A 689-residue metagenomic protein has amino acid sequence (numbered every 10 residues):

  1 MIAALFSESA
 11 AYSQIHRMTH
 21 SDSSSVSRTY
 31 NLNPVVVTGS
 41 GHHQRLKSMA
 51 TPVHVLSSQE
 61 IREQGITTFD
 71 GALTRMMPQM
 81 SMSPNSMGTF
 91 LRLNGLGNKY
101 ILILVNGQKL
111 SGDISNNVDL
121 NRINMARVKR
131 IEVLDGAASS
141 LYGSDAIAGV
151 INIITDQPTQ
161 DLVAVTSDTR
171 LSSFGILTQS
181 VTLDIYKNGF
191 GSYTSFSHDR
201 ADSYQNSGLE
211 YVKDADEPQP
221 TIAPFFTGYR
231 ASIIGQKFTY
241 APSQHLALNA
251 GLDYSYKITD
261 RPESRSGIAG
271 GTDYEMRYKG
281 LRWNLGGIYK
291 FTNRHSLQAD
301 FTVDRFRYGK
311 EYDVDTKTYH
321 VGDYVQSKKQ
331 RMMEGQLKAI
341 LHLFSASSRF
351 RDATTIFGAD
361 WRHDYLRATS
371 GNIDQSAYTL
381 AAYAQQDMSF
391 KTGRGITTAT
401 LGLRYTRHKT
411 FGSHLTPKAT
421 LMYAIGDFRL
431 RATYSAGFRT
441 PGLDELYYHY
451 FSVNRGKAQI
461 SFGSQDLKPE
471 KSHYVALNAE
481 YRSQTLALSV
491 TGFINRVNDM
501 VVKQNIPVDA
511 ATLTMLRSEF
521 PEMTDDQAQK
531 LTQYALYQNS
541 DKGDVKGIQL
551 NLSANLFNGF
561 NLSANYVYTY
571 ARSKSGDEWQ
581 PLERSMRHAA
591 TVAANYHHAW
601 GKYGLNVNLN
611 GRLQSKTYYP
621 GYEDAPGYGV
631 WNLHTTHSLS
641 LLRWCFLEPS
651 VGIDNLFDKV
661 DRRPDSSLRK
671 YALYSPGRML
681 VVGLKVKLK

Functional and structural regions predicted by a protein language model:
D70-Q108, K129: Extracytoplasmic beta-strand/coil segments of soluble accessory domains associated with Gram-negative outer-membrane
Q108-G136: Short acidic/polar hinge/loop motifs at secondary-structure boundaries that mediate gating or recognition
D156-I185, F196, P224-T227: Short strand-turn segments of transmembrane beta-barrel domains in outer membranes, especially the first one or two
Y186-E275: Periplasmic-side early beta-strands and strand-to-turn transitions of outer-membrane beta-barrels
Y240-A241, A432-S435, N561-S563, V567 (+1 more regions): Conserved C-terminal beta-signal and adjacent last beta-strands/turns of outer-membrane beta-barrel proteins
K328, M332-Q336, Q375, A381-Y383 (+5 more regions): Outer membrane beta-barrel strand-and-loop segments of large Gram-negative receptors, especially TonB-dependent
R349, F390-G395, I494-R496, P521-T617: Gram-negative outer-membrane beta-barrel transporters
N372-I373, K409-H414, Y423-Y474, I494-Q529 (+5 more regions): Surface-exposed extracellular loop regions of Gram-negative outer-membrane beta-barrel proteins, predominantly
